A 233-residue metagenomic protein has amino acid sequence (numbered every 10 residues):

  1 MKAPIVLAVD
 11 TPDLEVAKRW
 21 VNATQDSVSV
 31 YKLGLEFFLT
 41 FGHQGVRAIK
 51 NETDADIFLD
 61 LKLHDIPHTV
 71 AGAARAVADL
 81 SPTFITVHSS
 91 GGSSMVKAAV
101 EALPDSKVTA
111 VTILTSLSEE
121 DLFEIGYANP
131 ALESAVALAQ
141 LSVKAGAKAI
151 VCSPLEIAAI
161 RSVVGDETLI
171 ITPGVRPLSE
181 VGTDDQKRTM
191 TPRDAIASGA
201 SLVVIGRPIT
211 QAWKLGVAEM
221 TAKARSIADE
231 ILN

Functional and structural regions predicted by a protein language model:
M1-A23, S27: N-terminal glycine-rich anion-binding loop in soluble enzyme alpha/beta folds
K2, D65-A149, S153-A158, V163-I171 (+1 more regions): Conserved anion-binding
V6, S29-K32, F58, T83-T86 (+3 more regions): Conserved beta-strand positions in the central sheet of alpha/beta enzyme cores
L7, Y31, K62, I85 (+4 more regions): Conserved, mostly hydrophobic/aromatic
W20, L59, H68-V77, E180-S201 (+1 more regions): Catalytic cores of alpha/beta
D26, E52, L80, A145 (+1 more regions): Structural motif
K32-F84: Metabolite-binding pocket within alpha/beta catalytic cores that recognizes anionic/polar moieties
V96-A102, I209-N233: C-terminal helical cap(s) of enzyme catalytic domains, especially alpha/beta-barrels
